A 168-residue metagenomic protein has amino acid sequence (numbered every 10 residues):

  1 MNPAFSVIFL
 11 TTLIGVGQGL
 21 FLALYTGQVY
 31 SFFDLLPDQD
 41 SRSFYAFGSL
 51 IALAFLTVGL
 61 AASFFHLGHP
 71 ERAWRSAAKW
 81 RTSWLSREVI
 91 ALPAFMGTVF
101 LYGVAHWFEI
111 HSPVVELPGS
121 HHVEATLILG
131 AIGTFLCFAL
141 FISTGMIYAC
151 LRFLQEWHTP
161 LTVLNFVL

Functional and structural regions predicted by a protein language model:
M1-F5, L35-D38, A77-W84, P118: Cytosolic juxtamembrane amphipathic/interface segments immediately preceding and feeding into a transmembrane helix
N2-P3, V7-R42, E156-L168: Long, highly hydrophobic alpha-helical transmembrane signal-anchor segments
L10-Y30, G48-R72, E88-H111, I142: Transmembrane-helix bundle segments that line or gate the permeation/cavity pathway in multi-pass membrane proteins
T11-V16, K79-W84, A91-L168: Long, contiguous internal "core" modules enriched in hydrophobic/ aromatic residues
D34-L35, F47-I51, L154: Short amphipathic alpha-helical segments, especially helix-boundary/capping motifs
R42-T57, V123-C137: Alpha-helical transmembrane segments
F44-G48, W74, V115: Membrane-targeting and insertion segments and their boundary/processing signals
G68-R75, Y148-R152: Juxtamembrane/interfacial segments flanking transmembrane helices
